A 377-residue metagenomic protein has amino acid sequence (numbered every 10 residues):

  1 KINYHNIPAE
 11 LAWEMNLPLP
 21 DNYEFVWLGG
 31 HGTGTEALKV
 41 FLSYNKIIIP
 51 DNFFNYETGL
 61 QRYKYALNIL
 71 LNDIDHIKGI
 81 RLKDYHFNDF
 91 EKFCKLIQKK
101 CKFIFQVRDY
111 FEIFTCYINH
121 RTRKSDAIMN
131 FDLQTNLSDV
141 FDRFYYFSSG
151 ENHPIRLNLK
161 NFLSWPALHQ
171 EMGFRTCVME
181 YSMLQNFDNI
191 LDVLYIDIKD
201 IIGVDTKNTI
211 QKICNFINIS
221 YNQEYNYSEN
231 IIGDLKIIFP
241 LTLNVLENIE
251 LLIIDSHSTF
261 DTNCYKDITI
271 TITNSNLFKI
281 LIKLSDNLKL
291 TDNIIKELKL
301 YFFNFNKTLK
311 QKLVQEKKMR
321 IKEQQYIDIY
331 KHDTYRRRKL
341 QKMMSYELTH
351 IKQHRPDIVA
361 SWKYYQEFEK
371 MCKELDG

Functional and structural regions predicted by a protein language model:
K1-L133, G173-D188: PAPS-dependent sulfotransferase catalytic domain
K1-P18, N215-G377: PAPS-dependent sulfotransferases, especially Golgi type II membrane carbohydrate sulfotransferases
Y4, Y23, F41-Y44, F53-Y56 (+16 more regions): Sequence-level detector for tyrosine residue identity
P50, K78, D205-T206, Y265: Bulky hydrophobic/aromatic packing residues
Q61, L67, Q98, Q106 (+11 more regions): Residue-identity detector for glutamine
D89-Y225, K236-T259, I268-S275, S285: PAPS-dependent sulfotransferase catalytic domain
